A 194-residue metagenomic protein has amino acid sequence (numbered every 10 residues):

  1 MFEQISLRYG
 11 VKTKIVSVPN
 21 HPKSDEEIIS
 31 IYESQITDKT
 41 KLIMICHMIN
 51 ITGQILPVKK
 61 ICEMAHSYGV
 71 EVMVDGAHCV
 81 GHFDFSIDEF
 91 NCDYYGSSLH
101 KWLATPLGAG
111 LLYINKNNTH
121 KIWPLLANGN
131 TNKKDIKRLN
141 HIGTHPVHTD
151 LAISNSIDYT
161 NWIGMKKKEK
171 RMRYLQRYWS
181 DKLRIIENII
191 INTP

Functional and structural regions predicted by a protein language model:
M1-R8, Q35, P57-Y68, S86 (+3 more regions): Alpha-helical structural signal in soluble globular domains
Y9-P19: Short beta-strand elements in bilobed, periplasmic/extracellular small-molecule ligand-binding domains
V11, P22-A77: Active-site phosphate-binding strand-loop segment of PLP-dependent enzymes
K14, M73-D75, G96, W123 (+1 more regions): Structural detector of well-ordered beta-strand residues that form the stable sheet scaffold of enzyme domains
F90-T131: Active-site PLP attachment segment
W123, K133-V147: A short glycine-threonine-serine/GTX helix/turn-capping micro-motif
T149, S154-N192: Conserved PLP-dependent catalytic core of the aminotransferase class-I/II
